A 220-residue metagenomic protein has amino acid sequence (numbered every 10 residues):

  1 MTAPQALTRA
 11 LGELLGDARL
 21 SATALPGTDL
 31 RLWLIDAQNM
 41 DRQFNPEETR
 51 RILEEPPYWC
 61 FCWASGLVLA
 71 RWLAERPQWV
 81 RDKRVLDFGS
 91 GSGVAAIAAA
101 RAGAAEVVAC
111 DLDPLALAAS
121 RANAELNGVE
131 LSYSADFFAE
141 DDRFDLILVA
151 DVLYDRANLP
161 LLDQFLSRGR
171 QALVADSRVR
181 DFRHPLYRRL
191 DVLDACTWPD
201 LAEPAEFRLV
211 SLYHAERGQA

Functional and structural regions predicted by a protein language model:
M1-D41: N-terminal auxiliary segments of SAM/dcSAM-dependent transferases
P56-A74: Conserved SAM-binding loop and adjacent beta-strand
A70-L131: Conserved SAM/SAH cofactor-binding pocket of Class I
S134-A139: Conserved SAM/SAH-binding loop
I147-L148: Hydrophobic beta-strand segment of the Class I
D155-F165: A short, conserved alpha-helix within the catalytic core of class I
R170-R180: Conserved beta-strand signature within the Rossmann-like core of class I S-adenosyl-L-methionine
R180-A220: Active-site capping/gating segments
